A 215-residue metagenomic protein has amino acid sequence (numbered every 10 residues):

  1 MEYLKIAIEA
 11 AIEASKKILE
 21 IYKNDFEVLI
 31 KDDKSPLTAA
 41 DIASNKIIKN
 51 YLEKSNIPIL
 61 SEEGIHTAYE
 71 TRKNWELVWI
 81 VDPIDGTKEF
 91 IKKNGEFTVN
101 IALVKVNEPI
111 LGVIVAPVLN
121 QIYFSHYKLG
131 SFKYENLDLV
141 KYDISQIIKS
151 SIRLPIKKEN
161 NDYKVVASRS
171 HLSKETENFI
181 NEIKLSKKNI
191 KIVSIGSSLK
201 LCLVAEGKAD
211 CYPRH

Functional and structural regions predicted by a protein language model:
M1-I84, V140, N178-N181, L185: N-terminal subdomain of lithium-sensitive/metallo-dependent phosphomonoesterases centered on the IMPase/IPPase/PAP
I18, D41, L52, T87 (+4 more regions): Residue-level signal for inorganic ion chemistry
I42, E63, P83-G86, P117 (+2 more regions): Generic detector of well-ordered alpha-helical packing
R72-E135, V140-I147: DPxDG-like acidic metal-binding loop motif
I147-I148, I152-H215: An extended, acidic
